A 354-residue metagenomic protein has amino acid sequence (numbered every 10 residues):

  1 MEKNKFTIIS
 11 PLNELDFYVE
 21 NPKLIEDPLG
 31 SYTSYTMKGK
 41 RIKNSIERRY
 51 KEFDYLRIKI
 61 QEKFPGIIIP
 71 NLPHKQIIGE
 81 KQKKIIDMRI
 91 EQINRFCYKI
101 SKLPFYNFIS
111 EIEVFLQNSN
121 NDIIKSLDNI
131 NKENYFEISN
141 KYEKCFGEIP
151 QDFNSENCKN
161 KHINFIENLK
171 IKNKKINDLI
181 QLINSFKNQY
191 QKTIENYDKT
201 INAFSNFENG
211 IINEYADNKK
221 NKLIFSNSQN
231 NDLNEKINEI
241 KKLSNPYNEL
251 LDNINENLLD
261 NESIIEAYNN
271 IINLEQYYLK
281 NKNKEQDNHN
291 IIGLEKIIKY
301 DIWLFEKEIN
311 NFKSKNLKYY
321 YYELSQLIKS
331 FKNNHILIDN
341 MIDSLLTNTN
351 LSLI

Functional and structural regions predicted by a protein language model:
M1-I183, K192, I342, I354: Phox homology (PX) phosphoinositide-binding domain
N140-I354: C-terminal, extended alpha-helical scaffolding domains
